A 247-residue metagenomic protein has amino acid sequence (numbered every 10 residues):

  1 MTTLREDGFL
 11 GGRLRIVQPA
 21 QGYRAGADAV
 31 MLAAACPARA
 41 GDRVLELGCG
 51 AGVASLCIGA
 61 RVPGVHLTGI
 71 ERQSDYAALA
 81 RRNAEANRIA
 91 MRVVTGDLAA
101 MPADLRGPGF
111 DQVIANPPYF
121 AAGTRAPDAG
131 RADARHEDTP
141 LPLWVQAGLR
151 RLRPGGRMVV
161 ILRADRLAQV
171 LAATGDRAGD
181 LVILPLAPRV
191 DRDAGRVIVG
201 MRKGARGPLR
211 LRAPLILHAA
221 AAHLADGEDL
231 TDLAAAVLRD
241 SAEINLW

Functional and structural regions predicted by a protein language model:
M1-L10, G64, A86, G107 (+2 more regions): Short, low-complexity, intrinsically disordered N-terminal peptides in bacterial proteins
M1-R39: Class I SAM-dependent transferase core
R15, H66, A90-R92, G179-V182: Conserved beta-strand segments of alpha/beta enzyme cores
Q21, T139-A194: Conserved Class I SAM-dependent methyltransferase catalytic core
L32, N116, W144, M201: Residue-level signal for inorganic ion chemistry
A34-A129: Conserved SAM/SAH cofactor-binding pocket of Class I
P117-R150: Mobile active-site "lid"/loop adjacent to the S-adenosyl-L-methionine
D193-W247: SAM/dcSAM-binding transferase cores
